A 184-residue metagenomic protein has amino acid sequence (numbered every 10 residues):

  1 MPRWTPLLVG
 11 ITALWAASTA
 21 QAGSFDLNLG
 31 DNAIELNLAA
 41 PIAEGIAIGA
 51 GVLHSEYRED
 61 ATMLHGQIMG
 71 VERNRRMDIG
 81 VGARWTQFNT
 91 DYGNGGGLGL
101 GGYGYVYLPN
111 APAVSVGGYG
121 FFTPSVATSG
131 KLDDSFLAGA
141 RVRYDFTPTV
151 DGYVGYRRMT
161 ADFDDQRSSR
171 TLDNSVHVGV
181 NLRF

Functional and structural regions predicted by a protein language model:
M1-S24: Cleavable N-terminal export/targeting peptides
S18-G70: Short glycine/proline- and aromatic-enriched beta-strand/turn motifs that initiate or cap beta-hairpins
L29-A33, V52-R58, G70, A83-N89 (+4 more regions): Transmembrane beta-strands of outer-membrane beta-barrel pores
G30-I34, E44, R58-L64, M77 (+3 more regions): Residues that define the transmembrane beta-barrel architecture of outer-membrane proteins
N37-P41, Q67-V71, Y103-Y107, R141-R143 (+1 more regions): Transmembrane beta-barrel domains of outer membrane proteins
E44-A50, R73-I79, N110-V116, Y144 (+1 more regions): Repeated loop/turn-to-beta-strand initiation elements of outer-membrane beta-barrel proteins
M63-P109, V116: Hydrophobic, well-structured mid-protein blocks that either form specific transmembrane helices
Y144, T171-F184: Outer-membrane beta-barrel "beta-signal"
